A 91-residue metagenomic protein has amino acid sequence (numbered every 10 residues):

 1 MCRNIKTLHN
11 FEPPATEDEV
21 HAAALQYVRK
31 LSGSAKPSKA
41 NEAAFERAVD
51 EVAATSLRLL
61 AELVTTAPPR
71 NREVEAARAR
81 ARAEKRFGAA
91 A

Functional and structural regions predicted by a protein language model:
M1-A91: A charge-rich, low-complexity, intrinsically flexible signal that marks solvent-exposed coils, linkers, repeats
